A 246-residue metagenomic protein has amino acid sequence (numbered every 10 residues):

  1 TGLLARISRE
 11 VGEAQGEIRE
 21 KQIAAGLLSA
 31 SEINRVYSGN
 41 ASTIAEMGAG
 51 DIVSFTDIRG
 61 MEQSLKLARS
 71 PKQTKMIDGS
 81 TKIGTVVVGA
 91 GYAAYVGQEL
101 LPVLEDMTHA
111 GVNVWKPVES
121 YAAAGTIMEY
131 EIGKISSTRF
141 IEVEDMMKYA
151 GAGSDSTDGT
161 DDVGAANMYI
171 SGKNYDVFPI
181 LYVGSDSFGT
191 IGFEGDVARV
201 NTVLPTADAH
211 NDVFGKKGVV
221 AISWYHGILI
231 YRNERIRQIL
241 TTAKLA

Functional and structural regions predicted by a protein language model:
T1-K82: Alpha-helical scaffold segments that mediate packing/assembly in large oligomeric complexes
I44-S80, G91-Y95, E99-A246: Sequence/fold signature of self-assembling virion shell proteins
V86-V88: Extracellular/periplasmic catalytic domains that process cell-envelope and extracellular macromolecules
